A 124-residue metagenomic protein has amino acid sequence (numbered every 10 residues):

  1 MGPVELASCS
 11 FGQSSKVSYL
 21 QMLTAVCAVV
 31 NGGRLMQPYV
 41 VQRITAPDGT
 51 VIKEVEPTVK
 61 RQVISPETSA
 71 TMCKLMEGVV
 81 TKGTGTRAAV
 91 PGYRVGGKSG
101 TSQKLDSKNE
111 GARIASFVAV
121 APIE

Functional and structural regions predicted by a protein language model:
G2-V59, E67, M76-E124: Active-site beta-strand/loop architecture of penicillin-binding DD-peptidases
